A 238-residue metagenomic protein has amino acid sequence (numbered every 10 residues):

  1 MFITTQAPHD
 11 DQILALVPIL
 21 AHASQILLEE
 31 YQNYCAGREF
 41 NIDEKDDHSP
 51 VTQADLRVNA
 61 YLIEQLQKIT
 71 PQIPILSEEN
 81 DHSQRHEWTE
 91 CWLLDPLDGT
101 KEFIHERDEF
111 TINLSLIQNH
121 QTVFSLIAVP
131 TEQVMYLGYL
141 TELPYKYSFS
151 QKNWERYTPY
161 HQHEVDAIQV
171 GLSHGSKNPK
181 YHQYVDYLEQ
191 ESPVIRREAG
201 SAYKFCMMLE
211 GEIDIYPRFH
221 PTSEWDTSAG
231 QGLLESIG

Functional and structural regions predicted by a protein language model:
M1-L97: N-terminal subdomain of lithium-sensitive/metallo-dependent phosphomonoesterases centered on the IMPase/IPPase/PAP
A23, L27, D55, L66 (+6 more regions): Residue-level signal for inorganic ion chemistry
C35-D43, P144, E191-E198: Short secondary-structure junctions
D81, R107, A128, L140-T141 (+3 more regions): Residue-level structural signal for beta-strand termini and adjacent loop
H86-Y145: DPxDG-like acidic metal-binding loop motif
H120, F149-N153: Acidic, low-complexity central loop/insert segments
Y160-G238: An extended, acidic
